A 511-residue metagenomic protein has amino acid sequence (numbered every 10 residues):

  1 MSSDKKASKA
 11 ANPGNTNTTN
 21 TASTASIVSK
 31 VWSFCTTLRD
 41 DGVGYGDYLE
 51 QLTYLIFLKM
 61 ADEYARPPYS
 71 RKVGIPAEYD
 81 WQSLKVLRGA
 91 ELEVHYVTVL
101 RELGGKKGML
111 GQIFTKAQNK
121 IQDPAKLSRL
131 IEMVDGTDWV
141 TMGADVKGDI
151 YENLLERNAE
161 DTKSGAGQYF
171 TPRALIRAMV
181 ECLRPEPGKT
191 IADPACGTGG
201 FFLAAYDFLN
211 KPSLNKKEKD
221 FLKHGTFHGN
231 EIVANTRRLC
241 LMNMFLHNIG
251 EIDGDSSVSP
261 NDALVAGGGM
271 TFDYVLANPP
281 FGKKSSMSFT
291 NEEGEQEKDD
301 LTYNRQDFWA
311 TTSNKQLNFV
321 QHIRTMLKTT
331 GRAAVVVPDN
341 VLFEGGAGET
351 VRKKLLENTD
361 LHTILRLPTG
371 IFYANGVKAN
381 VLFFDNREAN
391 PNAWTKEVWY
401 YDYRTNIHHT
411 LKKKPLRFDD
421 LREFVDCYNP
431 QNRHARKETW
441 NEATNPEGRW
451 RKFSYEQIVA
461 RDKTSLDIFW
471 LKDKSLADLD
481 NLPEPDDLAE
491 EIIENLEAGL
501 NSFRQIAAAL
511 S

Functional and structural regions predicted by a protein language model:
M1-P187, N248, I252-V265, R366-T369 (+2 more regions): Non-catalytic, mostly N-terminal accessory regions of nucleic-acid modification and defense proteins
Y48, I232-R237, F308-F384: Conserved Class I SAM-dependent methyltransferase catalytic core
E63, A234-N235, L264-V265, P280-K283 (+4 more regions): Conserved nucleotide-binding/hydrolysis micro-motifs of P-loop NTPases
G165-A277, F281-E295, L317, V337-N340 (+1 more regions): Conserved S-adenosyl-L-methionine
Q168, K219-F221, A266-G268, R324-M326 (+2 more regions): Replace "in large, NTP-powered and nucleic-acid-processing enzymes" with "in large, NTP-powered factors and other
N210, F245, I249, P280 (+14 more regions): Hydrophobic alpha-helix feature that most strongly marks membrane-spanning transmembrane helices and their immediate
F272-D273, V377-F383, K414-D419: Short, surface-exposed amphipathic charged segments that create phosphate/polyanion-binding patches used for binding
S286-N314, D339-A347, P368-A374, A389 (+3 more regions): Short, contiguous acidic/charged loop-to-helix segments that flank catalytic cores in large enzymes
